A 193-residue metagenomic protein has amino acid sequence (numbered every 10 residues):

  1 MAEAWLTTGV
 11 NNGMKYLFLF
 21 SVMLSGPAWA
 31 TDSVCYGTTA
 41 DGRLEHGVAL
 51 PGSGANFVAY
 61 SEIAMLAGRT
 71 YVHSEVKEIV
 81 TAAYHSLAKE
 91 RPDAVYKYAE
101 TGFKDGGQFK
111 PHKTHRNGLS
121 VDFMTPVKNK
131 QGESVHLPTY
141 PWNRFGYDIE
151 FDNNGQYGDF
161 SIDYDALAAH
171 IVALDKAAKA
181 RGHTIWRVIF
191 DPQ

Functional and structural regions predicted by a protein language model:
M1-G13: N-terminal amphipathic/basic-hydrophobic helices that include classical n-h-c signal peptides and signal-anchor
M14-F20: Sec-dependent signal peptide recognition, specifically the positively charged N-region followed immediately by
S25-A30: N-terminal signal peptide c-region/cleavage motif recognized by signal peptidases
S33-Y98, I162-R181, I185, I189: Active-site acidic/histidine clusters and adjacent loop/turn architecture that either coordinate catalytic ions
G102-G106, V127-G132, Q193: Solvent-exposed loop/turn segments at secondary-structure junctions within structured extracellular/periplasmic domains
K104-G118: Charged, often glycine-rich, active-site loop that binds/positions anionic groups
R116-N129: Acidic, His- and aromatic-enriched active-site or binding-groove loops in soluble protein domains that engage sugars
Q131-Q193: Catalytic cores and adjacent binding grooves of peptidoglycan-active enzymes
